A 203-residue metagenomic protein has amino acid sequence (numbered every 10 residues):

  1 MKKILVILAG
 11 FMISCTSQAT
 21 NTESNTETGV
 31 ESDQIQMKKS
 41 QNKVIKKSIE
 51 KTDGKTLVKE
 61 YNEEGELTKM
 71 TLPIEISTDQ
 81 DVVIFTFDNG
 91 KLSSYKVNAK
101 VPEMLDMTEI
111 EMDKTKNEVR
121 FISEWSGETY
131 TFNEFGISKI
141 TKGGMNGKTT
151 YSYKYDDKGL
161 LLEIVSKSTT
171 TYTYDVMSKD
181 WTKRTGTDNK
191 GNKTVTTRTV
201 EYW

Functional and structural regions predicted by a protein language model:
M1-S24: Bacterial Sec-dependent N-terminal signal peptides
S17-W203: Buried hydrophobic residues that stabilize the cores of well-folded domains
